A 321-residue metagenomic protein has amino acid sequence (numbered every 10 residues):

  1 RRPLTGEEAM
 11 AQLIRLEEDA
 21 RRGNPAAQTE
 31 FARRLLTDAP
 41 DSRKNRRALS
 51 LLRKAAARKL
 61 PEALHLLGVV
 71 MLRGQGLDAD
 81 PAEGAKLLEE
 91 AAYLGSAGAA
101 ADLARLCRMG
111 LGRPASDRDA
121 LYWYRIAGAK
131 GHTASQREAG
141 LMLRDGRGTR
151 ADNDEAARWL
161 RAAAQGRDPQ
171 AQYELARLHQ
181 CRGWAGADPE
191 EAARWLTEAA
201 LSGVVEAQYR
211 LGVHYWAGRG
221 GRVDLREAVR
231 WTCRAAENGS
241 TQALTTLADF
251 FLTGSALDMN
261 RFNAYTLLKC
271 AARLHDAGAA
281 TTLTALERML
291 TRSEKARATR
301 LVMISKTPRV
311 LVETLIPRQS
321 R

Functional and structural regions predicted by a protein language model:
R1-R33: N-terminal leader/linker segments that initiate helical-solenoid repeat arrays
T5-I14, S42-L51, D78-L87, P114-W123 (+4 more regions): Structural signature of tandem alpha-helical TPR/SEL1-like repeats, specifically the intra-repeat loop/turn
D19-A20, A27, A55-A56, A63 (+17 more regions): Small-residue (primarily alanine) positions within well-ordered alpha-helices, especially packing/interaction faces
R22-N24, T37-A39, K44, R58-P61 (+17 more regions): Short helix-capping/linker turns of helical repeat alpha-solenoids
E30-T37, L64-R73, D102-M109, E138-D145 (+6 more regions): Hydrophobic face of amphipathic alpha-helices that form TPR/SEL1-like repeat modules and related alpha-solenoid
R34, A55, V70, A91 (+12 more regions): TPR/TPR-like alpha-solenoid repeats
L52, W123, A171, L267-L268 (+3 more regions): Generic L/I/V-rich hydrophobic alpha-helical segments across diverse proteins
G278-R321: Terminal, low-structured helical/coil segments at or just beyond the last alpha-helical repeat
